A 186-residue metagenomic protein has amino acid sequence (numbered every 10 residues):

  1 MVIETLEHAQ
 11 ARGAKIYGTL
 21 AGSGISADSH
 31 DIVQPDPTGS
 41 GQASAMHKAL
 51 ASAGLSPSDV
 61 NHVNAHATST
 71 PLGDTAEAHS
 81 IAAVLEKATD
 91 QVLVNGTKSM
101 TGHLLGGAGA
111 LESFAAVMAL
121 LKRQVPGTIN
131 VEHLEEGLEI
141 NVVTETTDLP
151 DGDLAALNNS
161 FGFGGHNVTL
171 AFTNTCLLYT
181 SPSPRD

Functional and structural regions predicted by a protein language model:
M1-A53, N61-H62: Condensing-enzyme catalytic core mediating Claisen C-C bond formation in acyl metabolism
M1-T5, V143, A171-N174: Short beta-strand-to-turn element immediately C-terminal to the catalytic PLP-Schiff-base lysine in fold type I
T5-R12, S23, A49-S56, V84-A88 (+2 more regions): Change "in soluble alpha/beta enzymes" to "in soluble alpha/beta proteins
K15-T19, L55-N61, Q91-L93, P126-I129: Flexible, glycine/charged-enriched surface loops at secondary-structure junctions
S23-P37, A65-T75, Q91-N141: Acyl-CoA/ACP chain-elongation machinery
P37-T38, Q42-H62, A67-T89: A glycine- and small/hydrophobic-rich beta-loop-beta segment that serves as a flexible "lid/hinge" or phosphate-binding
L149-L178: Structural signal for terminal/edge beta-strands and the immediately following C-terminal loop/tail that closes
Y179-D186: Conserved small/polar residues in nucleotide/adenosyl-binding loops
